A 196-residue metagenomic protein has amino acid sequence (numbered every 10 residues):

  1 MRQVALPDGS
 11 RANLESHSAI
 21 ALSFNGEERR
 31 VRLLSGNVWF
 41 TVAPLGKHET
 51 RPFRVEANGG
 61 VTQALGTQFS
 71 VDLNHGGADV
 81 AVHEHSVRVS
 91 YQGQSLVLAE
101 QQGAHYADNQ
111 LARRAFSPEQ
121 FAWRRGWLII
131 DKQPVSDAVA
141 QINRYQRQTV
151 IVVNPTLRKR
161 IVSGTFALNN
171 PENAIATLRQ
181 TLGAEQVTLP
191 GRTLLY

Functional and structural regions predicted by a protein language model:
M1-Y196: A residue-level detector for the "anchor" residue at the start of short, highly conserved motifs
